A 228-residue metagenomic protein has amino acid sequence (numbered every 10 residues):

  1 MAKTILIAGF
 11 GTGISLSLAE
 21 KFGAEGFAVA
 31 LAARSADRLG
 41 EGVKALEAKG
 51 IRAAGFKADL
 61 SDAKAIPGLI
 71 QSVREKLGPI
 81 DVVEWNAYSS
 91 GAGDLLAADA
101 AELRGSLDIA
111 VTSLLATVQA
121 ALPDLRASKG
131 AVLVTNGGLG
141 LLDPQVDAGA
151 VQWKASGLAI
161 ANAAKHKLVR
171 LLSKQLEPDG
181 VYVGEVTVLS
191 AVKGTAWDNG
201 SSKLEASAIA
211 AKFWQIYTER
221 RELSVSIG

Functional and structural regions predicted by a protein language model:
G11-T12: Conserved glycine-rich cofactor-binding loop
G26-E41: Conserved glycine-rich Rossmann-like NAD(P)H-binding loop of the short-chain dehydrogenase/reductase
A48-K64: Rossmann-fold cofactor-recognition segment
L69, E84, S106, T117-A121: Hydrophobic positions on the long internal alpha-helix of Rossmann-like NAD(P)-dependent oxidoreductase domains
E75, I109-K129: Amphipathic alpha-helical dimer-interface segment in Rossmann-like NAD(P)H-dependent oxidoreductases
S89, L96-A116, L158: Catalytic Tyr-X3-Lys loop
A131-R170, E177, V192: Catalytic loop of short-chain dehydrogenase/reductase
A163-G228: C-terminal helical subdomain
